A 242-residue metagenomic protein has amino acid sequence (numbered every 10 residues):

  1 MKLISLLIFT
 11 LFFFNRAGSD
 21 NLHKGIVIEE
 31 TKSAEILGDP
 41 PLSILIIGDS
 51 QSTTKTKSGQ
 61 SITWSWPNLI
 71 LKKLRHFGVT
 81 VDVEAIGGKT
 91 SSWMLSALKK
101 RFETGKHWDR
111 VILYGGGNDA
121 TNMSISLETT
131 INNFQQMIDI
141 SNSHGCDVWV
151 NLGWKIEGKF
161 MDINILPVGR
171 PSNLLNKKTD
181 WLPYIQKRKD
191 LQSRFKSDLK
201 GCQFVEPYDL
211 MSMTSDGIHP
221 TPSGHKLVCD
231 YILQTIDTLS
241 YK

Functional and structural regions predicted by a protein language model:
I4-F12: Sec-dependent N-terminal signal peptides
N21-A85, K99-H107: Serine-esterase "nucleophile elbow" of acetyl-processing enzymes
I44, M94, L191, K200 (+1 more regions): Histidine-centered active-site loop/cap adjacent to the catalytic His in serine esterases/O-acetyl transfer systems
S50-Q51, E84-K89, I112-T121, N142 (+2 more regions): Cell-envelope and extracellular/periplasmic
T56-S61, M123-L127, D216-H219: Short, solvent-exposed loop/turn segments at secondary-structure boundaries
S92-I131, W149, W154-G158: Oxyanion-hole/transition-state-stabilizing segment in secreted/luminal serine hydrolases and related acyltransferases
S143-V148: A short helix->loop->beta-strand "cap" motif at the edges of active sites that frequently abuts
G158-Y208: Substrate-gating cap/lid alpha-helix
